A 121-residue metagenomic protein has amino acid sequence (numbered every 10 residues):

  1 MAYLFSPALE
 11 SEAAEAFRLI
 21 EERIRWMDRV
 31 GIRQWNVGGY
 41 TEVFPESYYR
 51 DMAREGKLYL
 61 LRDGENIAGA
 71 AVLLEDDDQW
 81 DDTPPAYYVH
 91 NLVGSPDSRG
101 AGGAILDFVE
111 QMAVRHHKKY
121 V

Functional and structural regions predicted by a protein language model:
M1-A14, R18: Conserved N-terminal entry element of GNAT/NAT acetyltransferase domains
E15-E22, Y48, N66, A104 (+1 more regions): Alpha-helical elements of Rossmann-like donor-binding domains used by nucleotide-donor carbohydrate transfer enzymes
I24-S47: Conserved GNAT-fold acetyl-CoA-binding loop/helix
F44-L60: A short helix-loop-beta-strand connector motif used in the catalytic cores of GNAT acetyltransferases and, in some
L60, N66-E75, Y88, V93: Conserved beta-strand in the GNAT
D76-V89, D97, K119: A conserved beta-turn-beta hairpin within the catalytic core of GNAT-like acetyltransferases that forms part
G94, R99-A113: Conserved acetyl-CoA-binding loop-helix of GNAT-fold acetyltransferases
A113-V121: Conserved GNAT acetyl-CoA-binding A-motif
